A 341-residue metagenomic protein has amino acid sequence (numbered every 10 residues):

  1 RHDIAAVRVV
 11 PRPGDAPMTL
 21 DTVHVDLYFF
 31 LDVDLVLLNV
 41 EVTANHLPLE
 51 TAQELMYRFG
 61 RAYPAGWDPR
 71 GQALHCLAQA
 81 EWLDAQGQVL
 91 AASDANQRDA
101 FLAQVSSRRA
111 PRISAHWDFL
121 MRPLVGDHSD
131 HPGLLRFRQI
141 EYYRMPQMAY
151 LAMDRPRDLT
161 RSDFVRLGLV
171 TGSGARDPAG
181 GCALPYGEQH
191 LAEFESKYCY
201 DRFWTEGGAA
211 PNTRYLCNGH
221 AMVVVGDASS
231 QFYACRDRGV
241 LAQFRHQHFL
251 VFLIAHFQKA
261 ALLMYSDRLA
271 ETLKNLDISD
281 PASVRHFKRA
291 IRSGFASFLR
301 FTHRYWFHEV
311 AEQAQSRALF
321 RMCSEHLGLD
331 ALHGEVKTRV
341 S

Functional and structural regions predicted by a protein language model:
R1-I4: Long, charged/polar, low-complexity intrinsically disordered N-terminal extensions that precede catalytic
A6-R12: Short beta-strand segments that buttress and anchor functional surface loops
R12-D277: Extended alpha-helical interaction modules
F244-S341: Membrane-associated alpha-helical segments
